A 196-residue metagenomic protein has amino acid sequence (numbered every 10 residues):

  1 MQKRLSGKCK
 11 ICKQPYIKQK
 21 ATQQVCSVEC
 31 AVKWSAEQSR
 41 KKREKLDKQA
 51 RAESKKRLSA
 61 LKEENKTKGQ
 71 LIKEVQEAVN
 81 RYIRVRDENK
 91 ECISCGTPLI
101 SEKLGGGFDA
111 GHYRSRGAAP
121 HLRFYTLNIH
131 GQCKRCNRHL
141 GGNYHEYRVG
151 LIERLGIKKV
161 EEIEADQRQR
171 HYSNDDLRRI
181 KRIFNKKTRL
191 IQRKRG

Functional and structural regions predicted by a protein language model:
M1-A78, R170-G196: A boundary/linker detector
K18-Q23, W34-S39, E102-Y113, N143-E146: Short Cys/His-rich "knuckle" micro-motifs
V25-C30, R43-Q49, F108-A118, R148-G156: Short cysteine/histidine-rich metal-coordination sites, predominantly Zn2+-binding motifs
C30-S35, T97-I100, N128-L155: Short Cys/His-centered divalent metal-binding micro-motifs
K66-S94, P98: Ligand/cofactor pocket segment of small-molecule handling proteins
V79, E88-E91, G106-D109, Y125-Q132 (+2 more regions): Amphipathic alpha-helical interface surfaces
I93-I129: Histidine-centered nuclease catalytic patch
L155-A165: Short, surface-exposed acidic
